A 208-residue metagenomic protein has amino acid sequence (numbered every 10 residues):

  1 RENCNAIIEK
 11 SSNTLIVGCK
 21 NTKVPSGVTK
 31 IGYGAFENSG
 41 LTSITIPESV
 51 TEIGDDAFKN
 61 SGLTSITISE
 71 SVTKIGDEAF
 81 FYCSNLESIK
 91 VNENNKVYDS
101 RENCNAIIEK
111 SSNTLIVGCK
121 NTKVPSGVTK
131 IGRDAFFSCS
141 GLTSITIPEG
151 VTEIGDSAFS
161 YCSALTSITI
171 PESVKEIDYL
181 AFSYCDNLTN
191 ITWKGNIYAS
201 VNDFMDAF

Functional and structural regions predicted by a protein language model:
R1-K30, N38-E52, S61-K74, C83-A106 (+4 more regions): Structural signature of tandem-repeat unit edges
Y33-A35, G54-A57, G76-A79, G132-A135 (+3 more regions): Consensus positions within tandem repeat domains that build extended binding/scaffold surfaces
N202-F208: Short, intrinsically disordered, charge-balanced linker/junction segments flanking boundaries in proteins
